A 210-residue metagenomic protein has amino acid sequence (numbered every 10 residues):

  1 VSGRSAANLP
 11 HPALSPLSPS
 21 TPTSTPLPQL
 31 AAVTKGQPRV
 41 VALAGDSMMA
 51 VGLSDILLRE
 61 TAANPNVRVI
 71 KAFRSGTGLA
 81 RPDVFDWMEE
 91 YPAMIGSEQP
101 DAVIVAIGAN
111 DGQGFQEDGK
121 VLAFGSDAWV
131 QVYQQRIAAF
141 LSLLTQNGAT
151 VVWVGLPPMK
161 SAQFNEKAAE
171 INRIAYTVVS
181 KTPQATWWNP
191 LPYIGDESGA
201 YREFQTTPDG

Functional and structural regions predicted by a protein language model:
V1-L43, M49-V51: N-terminal secretory targeting modules
A32-Q131: Conserved SGNH/GDSL esterase-like catalytic core that processes O-acyl groups on lipids and polysaccharides
I56, E60, L143, I174-T182: Alpha-helical structural signal in soluble globular domains
L57, E90-M94, R136-F140, I171-A175: A general structural detector for well-ordered alpha-helical segments in enzyme core domains, enriched
A106-G112, Q116, F140-N172, L191-P192: Active-site segments of SGNH/GDSL-like serine hydrolases that catalyze O-acetyl group transfer/hydrolysis on lipids
V121-T150, T182-A185: Charged, glycine-enriched surface loops/patches that mediate electrostatic binding to polyanionic ligands
P157-G210: Catalytic His-Asp segment of secreted/periplasmic serine-dependent ester chemistry enzymes
